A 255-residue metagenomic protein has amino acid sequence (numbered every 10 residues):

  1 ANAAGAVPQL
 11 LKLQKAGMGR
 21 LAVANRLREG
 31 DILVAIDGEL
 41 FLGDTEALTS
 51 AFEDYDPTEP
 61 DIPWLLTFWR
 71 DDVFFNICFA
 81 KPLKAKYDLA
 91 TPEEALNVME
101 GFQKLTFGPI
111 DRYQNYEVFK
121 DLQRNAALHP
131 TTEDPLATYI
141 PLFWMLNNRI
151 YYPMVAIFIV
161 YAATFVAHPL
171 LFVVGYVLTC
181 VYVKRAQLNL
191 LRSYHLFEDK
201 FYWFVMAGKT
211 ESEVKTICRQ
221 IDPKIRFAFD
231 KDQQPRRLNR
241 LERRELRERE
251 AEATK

Functional and structural regions predicted by a protein language model:
A1-G5, T49-A95: PDZ-domain C-terminal substructure recognizer with occasional recognition of PDZ-binding tails
A1-K15: Short beta-strand-turn/beta-hairpin segments enriched in glycine/proline and small hydrophobics that form edge-strand
L13, L33, L66-F68: Hydrophobic beta-strand residues in large extracellular and virion-surface proteins
A16-A22: Short alpha-helix capping/helix-loop boundary micro-motifs
V23-T45: Conserved PDZ fold ligand-binding element
T91-D121, A127, F165-K255: Transmembrane helix recognition focused on a "late"/terminal membrane span
R124-L136: Glycine-rich loop/turn
E133-Y161, V173-E198: Membrane-cytosol interface at the C-terminal ends of transmembrane alpha helices in small multi-pass membrane proteins
